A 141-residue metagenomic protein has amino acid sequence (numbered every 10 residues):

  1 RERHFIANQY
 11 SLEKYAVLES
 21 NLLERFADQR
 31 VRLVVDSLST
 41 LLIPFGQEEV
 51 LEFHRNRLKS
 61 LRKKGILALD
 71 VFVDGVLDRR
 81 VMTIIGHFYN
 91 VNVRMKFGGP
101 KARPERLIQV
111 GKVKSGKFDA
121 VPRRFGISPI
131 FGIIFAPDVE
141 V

Functional and structural regions predicted by a protein language model:
R1-R62: Phosphate-binding/switch loop-helix module in NTP-utilizing enzymes
I66-L67, V71-G132, E140-V141: Phosphate-binding/switch region of NTP-binding enzymes
